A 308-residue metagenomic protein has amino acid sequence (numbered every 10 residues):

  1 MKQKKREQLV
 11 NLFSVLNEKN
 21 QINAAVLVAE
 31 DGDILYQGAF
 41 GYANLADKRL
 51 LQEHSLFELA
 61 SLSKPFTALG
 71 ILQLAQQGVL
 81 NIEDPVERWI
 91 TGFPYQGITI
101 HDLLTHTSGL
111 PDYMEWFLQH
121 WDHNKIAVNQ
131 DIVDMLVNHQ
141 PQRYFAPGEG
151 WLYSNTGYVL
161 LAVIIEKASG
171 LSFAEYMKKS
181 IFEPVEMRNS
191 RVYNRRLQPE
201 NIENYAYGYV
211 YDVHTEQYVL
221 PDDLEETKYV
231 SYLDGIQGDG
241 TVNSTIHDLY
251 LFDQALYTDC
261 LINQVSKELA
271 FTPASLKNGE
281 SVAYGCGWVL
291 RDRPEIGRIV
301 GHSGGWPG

Functional and structural regions predicted by a protein language model:
K2-F57, V79-D84, P141: Short, conserved catalytic-motif segment at the N-terminal edge
V10, S14, L72, E87 (+2 more regions): Solvent-exposed, non-membrane alpha-helical residues enriched in polar/charged side chains
F13, G32, S55-E83, L161-E166 (+1 more regions): Active-site SXXK
G70-A75, I90, L104-P111: Generic hydrophobic/packing signal
I82-Q96, P184-V185: Short, glycine/proline-biased beta-turn/loop segments that scaffold the active-site neighborhood
G97-S303: Short, surface-exposed loop or secondary-structure junction motifs that flank catalytic or metal-binding residues
G304-G308: Short, intrinsically disordered, charge-balanced linker/junction segments flanking boundaries in proteins
